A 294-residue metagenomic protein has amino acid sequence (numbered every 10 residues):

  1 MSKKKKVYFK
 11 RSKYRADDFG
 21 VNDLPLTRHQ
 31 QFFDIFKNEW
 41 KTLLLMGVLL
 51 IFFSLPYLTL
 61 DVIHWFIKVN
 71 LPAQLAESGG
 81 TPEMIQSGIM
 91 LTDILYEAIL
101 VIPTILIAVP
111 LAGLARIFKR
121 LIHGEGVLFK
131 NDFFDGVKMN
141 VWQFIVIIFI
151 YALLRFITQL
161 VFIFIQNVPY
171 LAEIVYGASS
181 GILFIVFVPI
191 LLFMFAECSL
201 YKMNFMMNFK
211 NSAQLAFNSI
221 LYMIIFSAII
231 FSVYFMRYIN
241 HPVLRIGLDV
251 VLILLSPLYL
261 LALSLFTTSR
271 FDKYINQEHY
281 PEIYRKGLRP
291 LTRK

Functional and structural regions predicted by a protein language model:
M1-I163, I190-L192, E197-S227, F231-Y238 (+1 more regions): Helix-coil boundary and N-terminal low-complexity module in membrane systems
F162-S179, P242-G247: Membrane-interfacial helix-loop-helix connectors in multipass membrane proteins
I174-E197: Histidine/lysine/aspartate-rich catalytic loop segments that bind and position anionic ligands
